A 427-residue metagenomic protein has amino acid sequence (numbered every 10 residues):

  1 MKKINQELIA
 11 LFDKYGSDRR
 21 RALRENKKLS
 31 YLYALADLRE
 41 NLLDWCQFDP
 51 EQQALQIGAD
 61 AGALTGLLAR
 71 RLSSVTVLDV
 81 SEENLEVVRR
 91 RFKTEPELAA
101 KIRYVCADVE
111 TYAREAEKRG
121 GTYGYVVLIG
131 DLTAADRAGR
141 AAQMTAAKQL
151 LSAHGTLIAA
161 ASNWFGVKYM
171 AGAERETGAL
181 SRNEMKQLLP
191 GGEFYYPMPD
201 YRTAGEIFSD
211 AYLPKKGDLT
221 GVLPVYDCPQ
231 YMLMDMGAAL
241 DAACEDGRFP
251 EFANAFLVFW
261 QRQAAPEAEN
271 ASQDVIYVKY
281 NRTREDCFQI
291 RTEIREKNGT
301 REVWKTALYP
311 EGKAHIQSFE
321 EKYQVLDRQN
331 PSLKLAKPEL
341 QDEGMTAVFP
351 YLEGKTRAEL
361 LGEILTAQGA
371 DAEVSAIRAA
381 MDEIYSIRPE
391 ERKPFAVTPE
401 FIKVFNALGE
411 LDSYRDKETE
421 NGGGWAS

Functional and structural regions predicted by a protein language model:
A61-L72: Conserved SAM-binding loop of SAM-dependent methyltransferases across substrates and taxa, primarily the Class I
S81-E83: Conserved SAM/SAH-binding beta-strand->alpha-helix loop
A134-A146: A short, conserved alpha-helix within the catalytic core of class I
H154-S162: Conserved beta-strand signature within the Rossmann-like core of class I S-adenosyl-L-methionine
A161-A179: Short, glycine-/aromatic-enriched active-site segment of Class I SAM-dependent methyltransferases
T177-Y196: Short alpha-helix
C287-E321: ATP-binding glycine-rich loop module of kinase domains
Y323-S332, A358-L408: Conserved kinase catalytic-core helix
